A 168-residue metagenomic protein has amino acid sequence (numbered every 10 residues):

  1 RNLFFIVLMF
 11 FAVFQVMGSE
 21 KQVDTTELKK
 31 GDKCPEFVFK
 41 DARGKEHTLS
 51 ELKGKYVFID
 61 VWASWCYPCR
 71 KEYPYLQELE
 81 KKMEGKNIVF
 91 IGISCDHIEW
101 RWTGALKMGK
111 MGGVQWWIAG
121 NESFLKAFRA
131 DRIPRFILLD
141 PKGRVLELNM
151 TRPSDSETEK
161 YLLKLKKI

Functional and structural regions predicted by a protein language model:
R1-Q22: Bacterial Sec-dependent N-terminal signal peptides
S19-L49, T158-K160, K164-K167: N-terminal "domain-start" segment that seeds a small globular fold
K40, T103-K142: Short, internal strand/loop/helix patches that form the active-site neighborhood or redox-interaction surface
K53-K55, G85, M111, A130: Active-site acidic short loop of glycosyltransferases
Y56-V57, P134: Alpha/beta-hydrolase fold active-site loops
D60, I91-S94: Short beta-strand segments
V61-E78: Conserved redox-active cysteine motifs that mediate thiol-disulfide chemistry, especially di-cysteine Cys-X(1-2)-Cys
L138-I168: Thiol-/selenol-based redox modules, centered on thioredoxin-like and closely related oxidoreductase domains
